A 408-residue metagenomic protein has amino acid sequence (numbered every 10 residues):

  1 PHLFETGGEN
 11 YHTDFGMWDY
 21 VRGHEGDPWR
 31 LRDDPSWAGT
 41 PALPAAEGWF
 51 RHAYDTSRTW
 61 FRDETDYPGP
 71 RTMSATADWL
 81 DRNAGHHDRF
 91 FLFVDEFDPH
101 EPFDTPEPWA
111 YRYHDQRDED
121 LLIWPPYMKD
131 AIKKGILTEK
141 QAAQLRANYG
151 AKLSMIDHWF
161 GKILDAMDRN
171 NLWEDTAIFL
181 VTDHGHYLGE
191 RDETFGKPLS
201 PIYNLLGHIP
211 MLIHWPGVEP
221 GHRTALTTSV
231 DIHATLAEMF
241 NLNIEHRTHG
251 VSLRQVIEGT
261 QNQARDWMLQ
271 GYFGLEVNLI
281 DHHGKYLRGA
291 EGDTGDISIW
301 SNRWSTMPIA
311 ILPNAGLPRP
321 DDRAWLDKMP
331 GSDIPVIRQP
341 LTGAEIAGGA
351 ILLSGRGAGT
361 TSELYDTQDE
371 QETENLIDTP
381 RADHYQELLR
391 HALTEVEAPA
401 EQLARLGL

Functional and structural regions predicted by a protein language model:
P1-R62: Catalytic-site neighborhoods of secreted/periplasmic enzymes that process anionic sulfate/phosphate groups
L3, G69, M73, D175-T176 (+2 more regions): Polar, surface-exposed loop/tail segments that function as active-site lids or cofactor/substrate-recognition elements
L3-G23, D98-L122, K197: Aromatic- and acidic-residue-enriched segments that line the glycan-binding/catalytic groove of carbohydrate-active
L3-G7, G26-R30, D88-R89, D98-P106 (+5 more regions): Short catalytic/ligand-binding loop motif for oxyanion handling, primarily in non-cytosolic enzymes, centered on
Y67-A84, R117-T176, M239, A392: A long, amphipathic alpha-helix that forms part of the scaffold/cap immediately adjacent to metal-dependent active
P102-R117, A166-H222, T228: Histidine-centered active-site microenvironments of extracellular/periplasmic hydrolases and transferases
A143-M155, G196-I209, V218-A234, F240-V251: A short beta-strand-to-alpha-helix junction
Y272-D378: C-terminal, low-complexity/hydrophilic appendages and adjacent surface loops of extracellular/periplasmic anionic
